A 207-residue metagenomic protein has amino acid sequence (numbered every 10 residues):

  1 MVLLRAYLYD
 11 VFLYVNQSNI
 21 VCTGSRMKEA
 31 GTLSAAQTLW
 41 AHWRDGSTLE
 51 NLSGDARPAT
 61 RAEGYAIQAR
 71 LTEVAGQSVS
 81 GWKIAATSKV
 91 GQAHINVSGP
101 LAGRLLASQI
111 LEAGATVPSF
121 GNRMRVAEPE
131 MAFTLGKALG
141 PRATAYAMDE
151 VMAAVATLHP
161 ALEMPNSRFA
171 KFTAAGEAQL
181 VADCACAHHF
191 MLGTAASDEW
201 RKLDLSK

Functional and structural regions predicted by a protein language model:
Y7-Y14: Aromatic (phenylalanine/tyrosine) cluster motif
S18: Cationic, low-complexity basic patches in intrinsically disordered or flexible, solvent-exposed regions
K28-K207: Catalytic-core "active-site belt" of small-molecule-metabolizing enzymes, emphasizing His/Asp/Glu-rich regions
